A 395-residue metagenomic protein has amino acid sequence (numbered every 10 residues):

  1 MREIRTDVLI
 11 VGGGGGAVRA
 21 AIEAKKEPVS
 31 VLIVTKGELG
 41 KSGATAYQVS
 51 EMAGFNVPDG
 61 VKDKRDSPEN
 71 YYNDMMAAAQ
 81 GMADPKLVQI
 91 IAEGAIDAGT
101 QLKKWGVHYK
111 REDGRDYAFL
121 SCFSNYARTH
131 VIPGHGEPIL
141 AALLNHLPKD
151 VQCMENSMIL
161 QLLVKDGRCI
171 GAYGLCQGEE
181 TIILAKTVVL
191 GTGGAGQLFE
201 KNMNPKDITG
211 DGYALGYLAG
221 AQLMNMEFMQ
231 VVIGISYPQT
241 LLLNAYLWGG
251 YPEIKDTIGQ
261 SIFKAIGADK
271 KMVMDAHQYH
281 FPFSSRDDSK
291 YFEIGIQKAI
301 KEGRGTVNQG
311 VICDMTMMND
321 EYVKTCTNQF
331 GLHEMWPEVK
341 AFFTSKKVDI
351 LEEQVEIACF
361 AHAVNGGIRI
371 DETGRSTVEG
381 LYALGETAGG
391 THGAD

Functional and structural regions predicted by a protein language model:
E3-T6, G178-T187, T377-V378: Core beta-strand elements of the Rossmann-like FAD/NAD(P) dinucleotide-binding domain in flavoenzyme oxidoreductases
V8-I33: N-terminal Rossmann-like FAD-binding beta1-loop-alpha1 element of flavoenzymes
K26-Y47: Glycine-rich FAD pyrophosphate-binding loop
K41, A95-E179, L184, G191 (+4 more regions): Conserved redox-cofactor binding core of oxidoreductases
G54-I91: Glycine-rich active-site loop/strand segments that organize a redox cofactor
T187, G191-G193, R375-D395: Short FAD-binding loop at a beta-strand-to-alpha-helix junction that anchors the flavin cofactor in diverse
T187-L241: Glycine-rich loop(s) and the adjacent beta-strand/alpha-helix scaffold that form part
A221-S345: An anion/pyrophosphate-binding glycine-rich loop and adjacent beta-alpha core in soluble alpha-beta enzymes
